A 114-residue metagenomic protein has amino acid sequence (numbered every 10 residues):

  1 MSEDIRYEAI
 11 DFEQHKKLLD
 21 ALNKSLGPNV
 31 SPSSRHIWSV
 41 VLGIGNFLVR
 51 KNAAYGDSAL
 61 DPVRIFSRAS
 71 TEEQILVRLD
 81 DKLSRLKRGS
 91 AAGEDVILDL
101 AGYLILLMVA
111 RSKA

Functional and structural regions predicted by a protein language model:
M1-A114: Intrinsically disordered, low-complexity regulatory regions that flank transcription factor DNA-binding cores
